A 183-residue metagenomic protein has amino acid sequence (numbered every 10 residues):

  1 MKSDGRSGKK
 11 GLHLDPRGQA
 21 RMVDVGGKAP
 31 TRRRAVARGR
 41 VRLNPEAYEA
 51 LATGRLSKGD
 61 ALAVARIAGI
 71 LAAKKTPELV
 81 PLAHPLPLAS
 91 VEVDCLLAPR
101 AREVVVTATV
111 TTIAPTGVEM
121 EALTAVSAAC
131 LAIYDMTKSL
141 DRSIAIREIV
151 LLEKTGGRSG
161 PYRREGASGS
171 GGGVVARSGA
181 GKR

Functional and structural regions predicted by a protein language model:
K2-L62, I67-R183: C-terminal binding/interaction regions
